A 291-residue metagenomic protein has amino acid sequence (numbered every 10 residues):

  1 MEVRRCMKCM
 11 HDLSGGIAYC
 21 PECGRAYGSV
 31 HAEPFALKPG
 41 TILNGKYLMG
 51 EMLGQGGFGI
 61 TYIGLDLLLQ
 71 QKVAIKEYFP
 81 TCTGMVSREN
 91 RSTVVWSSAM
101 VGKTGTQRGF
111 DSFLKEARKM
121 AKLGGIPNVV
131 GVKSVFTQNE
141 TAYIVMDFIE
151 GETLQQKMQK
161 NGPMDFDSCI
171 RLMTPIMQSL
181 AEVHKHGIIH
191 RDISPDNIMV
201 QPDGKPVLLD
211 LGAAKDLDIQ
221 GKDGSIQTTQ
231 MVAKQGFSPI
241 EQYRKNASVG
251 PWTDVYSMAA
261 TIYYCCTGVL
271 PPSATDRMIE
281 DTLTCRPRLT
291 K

Functional and structural regions predicted by a protein language model:
V86-K122: AlphaC helix of the eukaryotic protein kinase fold
V135: Activation-segment/catalytic-loop signature of the eukaryotic protein kinase fold
N139-T153, K157: Conserved short submotifs of the Hanks-type protein kinase catalytic core that shape the nucleotide-binding pocket
L172-M173: Activation segment signature within eukaryotic-like protein kinase domains
I176-I188: Protein kinase catalytic-loop region centered on the HRD/HxD motif
S225-E241: Conserved activation segment of eukaryotic-like protein kinases, specifically the C-terminal portion of the activation
G236-K291: C-terminal lobe helix-coil module of Hanks-type protein kinase domains
